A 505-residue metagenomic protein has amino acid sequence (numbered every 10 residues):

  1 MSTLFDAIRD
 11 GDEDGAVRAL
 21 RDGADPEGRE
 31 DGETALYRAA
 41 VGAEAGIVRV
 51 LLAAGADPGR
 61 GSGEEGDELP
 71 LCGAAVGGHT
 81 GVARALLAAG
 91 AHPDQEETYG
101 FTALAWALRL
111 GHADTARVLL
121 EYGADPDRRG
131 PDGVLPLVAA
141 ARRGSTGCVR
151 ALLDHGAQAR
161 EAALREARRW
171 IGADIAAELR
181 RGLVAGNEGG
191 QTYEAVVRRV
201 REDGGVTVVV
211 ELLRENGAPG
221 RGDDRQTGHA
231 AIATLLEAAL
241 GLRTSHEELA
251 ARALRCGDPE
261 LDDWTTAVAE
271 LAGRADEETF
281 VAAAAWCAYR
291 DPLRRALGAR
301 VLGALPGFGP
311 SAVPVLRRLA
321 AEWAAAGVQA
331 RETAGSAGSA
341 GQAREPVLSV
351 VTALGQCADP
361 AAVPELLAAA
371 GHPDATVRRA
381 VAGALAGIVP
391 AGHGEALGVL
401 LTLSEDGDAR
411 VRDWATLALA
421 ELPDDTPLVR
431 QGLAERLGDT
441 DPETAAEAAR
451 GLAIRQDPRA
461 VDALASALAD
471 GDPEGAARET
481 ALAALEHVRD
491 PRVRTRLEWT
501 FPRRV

Functional and structural regions predicted by a protein language model:
M1-L4, R29-A35, G61-P70, E96-T102 (+4 more regions): Ankyrin-repeat boundary/"N-cap" motif
D6-G11, R38-E44, L69-H79, W106-H112 (+2 more regions): Ankyrin repeat A-helix N-terminal signature
G15, G46-I47, G81-V82, D114-T115 (+4 more regions): Conserved ankyrin/ankyrin-like repeat signature
V17-D25, R49-D57, R84-H92, R117-D125 (+2 more regions): Ankyrin repeat domain, specifically the short helix-to-loop turn at the C-terminus of the second helix of each repeat
L87, L120, H246-A250, D276-A288 (+7 more regions): Amphipathic alpha-helical scaffolding segments comprising HEAT/armadillo-like alpha-solenoid repeats
T265, A296, E345-L348, P364 (+4 more regions): Alpha-solenoid HEAT/ARM repeat scaffold
P292-L293, R344-E345, P360, A375-T376 (+3 more regions): Alpha-helix N-cap/helix-start positions at coil->helix boundaries
